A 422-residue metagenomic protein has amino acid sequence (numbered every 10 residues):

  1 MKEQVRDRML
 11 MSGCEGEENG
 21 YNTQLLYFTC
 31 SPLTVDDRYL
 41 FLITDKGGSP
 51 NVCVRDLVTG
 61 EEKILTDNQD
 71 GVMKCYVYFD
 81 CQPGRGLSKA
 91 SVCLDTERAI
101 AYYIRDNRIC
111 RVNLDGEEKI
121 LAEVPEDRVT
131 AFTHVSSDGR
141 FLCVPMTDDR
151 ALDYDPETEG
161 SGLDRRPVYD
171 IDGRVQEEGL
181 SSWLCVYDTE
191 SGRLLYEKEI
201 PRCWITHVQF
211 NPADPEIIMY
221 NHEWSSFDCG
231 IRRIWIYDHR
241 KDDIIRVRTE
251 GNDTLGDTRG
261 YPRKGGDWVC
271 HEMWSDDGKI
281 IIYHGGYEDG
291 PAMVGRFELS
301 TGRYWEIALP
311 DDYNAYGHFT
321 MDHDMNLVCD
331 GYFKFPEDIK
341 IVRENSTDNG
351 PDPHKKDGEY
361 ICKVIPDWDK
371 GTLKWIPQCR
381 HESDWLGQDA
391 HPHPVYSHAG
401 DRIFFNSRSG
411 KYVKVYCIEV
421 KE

Functional and structural regions predicted by a protein language model:
M11-N51, V208: Beta-strand-rich domains and repeat architectures in extracellular enzymes and scaffolds, especially beta-propellers
T23-S31, K74-C93, R128-V135, W204-Q209 (+4 more regions): Repeated scaffold domains used in trafficking and secretory/extracellular systems, primarily beta-propellers
Y39-I43, Y102-I104, F141-P145, I217-N221 (+3 more regions): Residue position within the beta-strands of beta-propeller blades
D45, G86, V144-G179, Y220-R232 (+2 more regions): Short, conserved, GDST-rich strand-edge loop motifs in beta-rich repeat architectures
Q69-W183, L194-I200: Asp-box/WD-like beta-propeller blade repeats and closely related beta-sheet repeat scaffolds
T249-G256, W305-T320, K370-Y396: Conserved blade-ending motifs and adjacent loop-strand segments that build the rim/top face of beta-propeller domains
W268-M293, A308-T372: Loop/turn-rich, solvent-exposed surfaces of beta-rich toroidal or solenoidal domains
A390-E422: Blade-level signature of beta-propeller repeat domains, shared across WD40, Kelch, NHL, RCC1 and BNR/Asp-box propellers
